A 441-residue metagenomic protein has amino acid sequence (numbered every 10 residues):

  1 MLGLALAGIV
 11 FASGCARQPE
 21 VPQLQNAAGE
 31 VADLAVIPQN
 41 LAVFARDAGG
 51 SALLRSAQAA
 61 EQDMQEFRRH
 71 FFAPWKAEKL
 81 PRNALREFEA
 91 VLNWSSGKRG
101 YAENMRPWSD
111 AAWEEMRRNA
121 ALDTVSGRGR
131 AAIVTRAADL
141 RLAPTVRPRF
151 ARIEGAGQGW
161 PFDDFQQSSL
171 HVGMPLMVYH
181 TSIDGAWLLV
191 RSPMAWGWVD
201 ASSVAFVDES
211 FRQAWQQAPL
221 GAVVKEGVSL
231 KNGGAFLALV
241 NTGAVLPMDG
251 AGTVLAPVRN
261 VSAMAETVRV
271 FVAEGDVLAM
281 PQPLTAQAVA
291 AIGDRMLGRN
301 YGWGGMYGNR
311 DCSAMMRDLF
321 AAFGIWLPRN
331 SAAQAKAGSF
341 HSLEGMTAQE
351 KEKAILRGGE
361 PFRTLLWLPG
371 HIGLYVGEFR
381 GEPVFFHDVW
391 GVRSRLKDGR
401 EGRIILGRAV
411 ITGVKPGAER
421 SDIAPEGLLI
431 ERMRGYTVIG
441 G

Functional and structural regions predicted by a protein language model:
A12-G14: C-terminal motif of bacterial Sec signal peptides marking the signal peptidase cleavage site
P19-I153, G157-P161, P175-M177, A186 (+4 more regions): Boundary regions of SH3-family modules and the immediately adjacent low-complexity/disordered segments in eukaryotic
E20-R46, S202-Q216, L220-G221, S229-L230 (+1 more regions): Aromatic- and glycine-rich peptidoglycan recognition patches
D163, G233, G275-M280, G298-Y307 (+1 more regions): Second-shell loop/turn segments in exported
G173-L176, V240-M248, P361-L366: Loop/turn positions that initiate beta-strands
F206-V207, G227-R269, R299-R310, P369-A418: Glycine-rich catalytic cores of cysteine/serine-nucleophile enzymes that process amide/ester linkages in cell-envelope
W303-Q334: Active-site nucleophilic cysteine motif
P328-L396: ...with weaker cross-activation on analogous glycine-rich loops/strands in unrelated enzymes
